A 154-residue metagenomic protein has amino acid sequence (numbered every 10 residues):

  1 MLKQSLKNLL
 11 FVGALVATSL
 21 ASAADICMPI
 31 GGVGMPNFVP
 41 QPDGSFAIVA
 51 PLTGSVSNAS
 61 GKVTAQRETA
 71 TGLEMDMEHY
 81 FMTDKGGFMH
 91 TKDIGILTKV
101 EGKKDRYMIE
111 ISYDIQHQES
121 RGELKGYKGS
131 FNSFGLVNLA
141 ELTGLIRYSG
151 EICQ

Functional and structural regions predicted by a protein language model:
M1-L10: Bacterial N-terminal signal peptides that target proteins for export
T18-S22: N-terminal signal peptide c-region/cleavage motif recognized by signal peptidases
A23-Q154: Beta-strand-enriched cores of mature, soluble protein domains
